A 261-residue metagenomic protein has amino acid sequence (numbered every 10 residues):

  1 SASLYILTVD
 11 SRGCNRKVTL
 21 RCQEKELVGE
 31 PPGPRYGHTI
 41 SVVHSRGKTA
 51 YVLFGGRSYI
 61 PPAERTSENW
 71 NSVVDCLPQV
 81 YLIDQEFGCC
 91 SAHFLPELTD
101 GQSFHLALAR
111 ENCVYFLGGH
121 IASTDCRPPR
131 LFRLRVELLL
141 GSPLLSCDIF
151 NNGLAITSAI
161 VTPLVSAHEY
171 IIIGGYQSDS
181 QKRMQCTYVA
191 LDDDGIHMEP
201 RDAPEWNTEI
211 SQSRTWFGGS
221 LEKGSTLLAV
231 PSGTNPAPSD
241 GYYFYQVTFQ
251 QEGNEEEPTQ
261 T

Functional and structural regions predicted by a protein language model:
S1-T261: Kelch-like beta-propeller repeat domains
